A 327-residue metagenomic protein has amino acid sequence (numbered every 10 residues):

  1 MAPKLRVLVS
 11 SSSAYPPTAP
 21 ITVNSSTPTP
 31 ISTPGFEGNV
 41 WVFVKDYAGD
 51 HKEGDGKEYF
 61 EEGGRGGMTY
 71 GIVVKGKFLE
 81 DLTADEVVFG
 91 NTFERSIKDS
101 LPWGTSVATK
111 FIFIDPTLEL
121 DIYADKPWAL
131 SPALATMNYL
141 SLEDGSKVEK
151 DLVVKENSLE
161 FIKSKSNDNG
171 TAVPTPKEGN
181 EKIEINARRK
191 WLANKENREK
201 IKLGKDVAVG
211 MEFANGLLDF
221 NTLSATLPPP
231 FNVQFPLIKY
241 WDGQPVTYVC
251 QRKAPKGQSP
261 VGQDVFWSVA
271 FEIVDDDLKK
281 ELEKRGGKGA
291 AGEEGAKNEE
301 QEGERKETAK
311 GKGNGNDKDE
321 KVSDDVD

Functional and structural regions predicted by a protein language model:
A2-L159: N-terminal onset of structured domains
P3-L5, E293-D327: Low-complexity, intrinsically disordered regulatory regions in nuclear gene-regulatory/chromatin proteins
L8-E61, E184, K190-V233, F271-L278 (+1 more regions): Beta-rich interaction modules in large eukaryotic scaffold/regulatory proteins
G71-V73, T247-V249, F266-E272: Beta-strand cores of modular interaction/reader domains in eukaryotic scaffold and signaling proteins, especially PDZ
K75-L79, P245-V246, R252-K256, V274-L278: Conserved beta-strand elements of beta-rich interaction domains across eukaryotes, especially beta-propellers
E119-L237, P255-Q258: Extended, solvent-exposed segments with strong compositional bias
N232-V265: Ser/Thr/Pro-rich, low-complexity mucin-like regions that serve as glycosylated stalks/linkers or repetitive adhesive
P255-G295, E299: Short beta-strand elements
